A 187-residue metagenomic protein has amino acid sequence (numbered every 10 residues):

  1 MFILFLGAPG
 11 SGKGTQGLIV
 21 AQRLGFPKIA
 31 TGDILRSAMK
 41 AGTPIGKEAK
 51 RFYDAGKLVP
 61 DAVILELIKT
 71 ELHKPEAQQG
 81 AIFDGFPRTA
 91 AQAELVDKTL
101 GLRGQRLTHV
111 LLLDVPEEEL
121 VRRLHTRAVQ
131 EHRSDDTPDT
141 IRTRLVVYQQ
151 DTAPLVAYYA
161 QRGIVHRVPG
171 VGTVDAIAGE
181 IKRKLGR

Functional and structural regions predicted by a protein language model:
M1-R187: Glycine-rich phosphate-binding loop of ATP-dependent small-molecule kinases
